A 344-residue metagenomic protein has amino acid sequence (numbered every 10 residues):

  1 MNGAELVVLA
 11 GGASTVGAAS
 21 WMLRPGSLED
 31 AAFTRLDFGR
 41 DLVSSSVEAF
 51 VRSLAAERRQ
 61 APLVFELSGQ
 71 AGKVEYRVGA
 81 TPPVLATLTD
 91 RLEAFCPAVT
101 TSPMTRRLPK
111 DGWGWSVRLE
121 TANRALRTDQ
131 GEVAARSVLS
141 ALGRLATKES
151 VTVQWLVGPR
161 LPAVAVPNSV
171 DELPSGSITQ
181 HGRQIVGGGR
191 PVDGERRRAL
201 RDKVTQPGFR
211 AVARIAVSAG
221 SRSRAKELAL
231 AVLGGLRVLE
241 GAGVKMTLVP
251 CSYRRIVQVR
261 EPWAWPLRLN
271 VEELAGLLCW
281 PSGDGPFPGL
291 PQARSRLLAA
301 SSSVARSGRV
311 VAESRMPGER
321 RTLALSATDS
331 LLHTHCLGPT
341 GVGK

Functional and structural regions predicted by a protein language model:
N2-V304, G308-V310, A324, P339-T340: Extended, folded cores of ATP/NTP-driven motor/assembly subunits in large transport and secretion machines
V311-G318: Short acidic-hydrophobic surface loop/beta-edge motif
G318-A327: Pre-Walker A adenine-sensing motif
L331, V342: ATP-binding Walker
C336: Hydrophobic anchor at the beta1->P-loop junction of P-loop NTPases
